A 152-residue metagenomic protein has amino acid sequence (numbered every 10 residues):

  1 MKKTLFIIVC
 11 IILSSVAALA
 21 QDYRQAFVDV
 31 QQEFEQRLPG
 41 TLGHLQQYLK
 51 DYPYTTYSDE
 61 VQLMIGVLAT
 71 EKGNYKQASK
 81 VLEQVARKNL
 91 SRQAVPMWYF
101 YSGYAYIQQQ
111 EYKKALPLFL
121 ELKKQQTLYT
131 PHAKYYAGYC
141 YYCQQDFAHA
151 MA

Functional and structural regions predicted by a protein language model:
M1-C10, A18-A152: Acidic, polar-rich low-complexity tracts and alpha-helical solenoid repeat scaffolds
